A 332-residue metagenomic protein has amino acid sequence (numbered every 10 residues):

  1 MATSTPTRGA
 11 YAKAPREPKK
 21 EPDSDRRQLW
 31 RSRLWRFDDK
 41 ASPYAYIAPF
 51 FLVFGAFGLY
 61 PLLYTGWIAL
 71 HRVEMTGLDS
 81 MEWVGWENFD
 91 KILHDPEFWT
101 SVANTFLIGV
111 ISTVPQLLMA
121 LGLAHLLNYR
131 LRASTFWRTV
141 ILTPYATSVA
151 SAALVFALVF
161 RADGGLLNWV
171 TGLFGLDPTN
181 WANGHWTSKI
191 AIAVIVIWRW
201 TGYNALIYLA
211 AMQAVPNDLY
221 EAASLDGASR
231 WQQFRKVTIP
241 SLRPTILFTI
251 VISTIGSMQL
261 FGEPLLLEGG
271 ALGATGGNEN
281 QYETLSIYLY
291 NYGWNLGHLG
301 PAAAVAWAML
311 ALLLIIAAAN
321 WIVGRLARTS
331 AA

Functional and structural regions predicted by a protein language model:
M1-Y46, R132-S134, W321-A332: Transmembrane alpha-helical segments of polytopic membrane transport and secretion proteins
D39-A332: A structural signal for multi-pass alpha-helical bundles of membrane permease subunits that mediate small-molecule
